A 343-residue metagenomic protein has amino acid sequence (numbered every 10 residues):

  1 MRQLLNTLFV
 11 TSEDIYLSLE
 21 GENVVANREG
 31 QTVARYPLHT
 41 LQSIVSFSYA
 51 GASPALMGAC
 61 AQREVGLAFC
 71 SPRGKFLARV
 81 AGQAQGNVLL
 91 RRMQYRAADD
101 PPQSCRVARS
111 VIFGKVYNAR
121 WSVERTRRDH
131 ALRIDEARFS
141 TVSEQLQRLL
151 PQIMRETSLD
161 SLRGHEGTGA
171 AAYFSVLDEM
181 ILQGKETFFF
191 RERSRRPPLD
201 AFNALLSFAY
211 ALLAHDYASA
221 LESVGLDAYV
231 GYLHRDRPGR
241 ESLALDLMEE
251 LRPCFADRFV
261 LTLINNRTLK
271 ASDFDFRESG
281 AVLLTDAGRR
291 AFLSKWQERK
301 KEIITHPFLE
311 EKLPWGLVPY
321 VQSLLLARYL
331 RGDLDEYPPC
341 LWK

Functional and structural regions predicted by a protein language model:
M1-E20, E29, R35, L89-K343: Active-site helix-to-loop segments that bind/position phosphate- or nucleotide-bearing substrates and donors across
M1-P72, G82: Terminal-proximal segments
T40, S48-W121: A surface-exposed, charged beta-strand/loop segment in the N-terminal or early-internal portion of soluble proteins
